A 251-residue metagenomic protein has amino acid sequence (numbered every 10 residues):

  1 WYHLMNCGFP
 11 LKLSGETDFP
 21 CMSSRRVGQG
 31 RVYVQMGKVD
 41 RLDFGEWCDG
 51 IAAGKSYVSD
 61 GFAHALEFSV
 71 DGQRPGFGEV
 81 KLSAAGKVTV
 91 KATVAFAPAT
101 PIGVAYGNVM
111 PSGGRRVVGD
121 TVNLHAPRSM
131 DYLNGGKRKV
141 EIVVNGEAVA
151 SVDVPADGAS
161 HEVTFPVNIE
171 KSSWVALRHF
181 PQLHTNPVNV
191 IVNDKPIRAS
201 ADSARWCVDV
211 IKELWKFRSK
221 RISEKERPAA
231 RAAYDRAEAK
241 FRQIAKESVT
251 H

Functional and structural regions predicted by a protein language model:
Y2-K12, T17-H251: C-terminal functional module detector
